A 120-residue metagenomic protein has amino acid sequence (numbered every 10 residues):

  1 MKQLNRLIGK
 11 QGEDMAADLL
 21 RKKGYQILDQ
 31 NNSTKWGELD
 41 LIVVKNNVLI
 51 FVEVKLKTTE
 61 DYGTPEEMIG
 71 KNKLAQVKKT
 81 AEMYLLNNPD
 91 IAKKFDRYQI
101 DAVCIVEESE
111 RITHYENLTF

Functional and structural regions predicted by a protein language model:
M1-Q30: Acidic-basic catalytic patches of nuclease active cores, encompassing PD-(D/E)XK and other metal-cofactor nuclease
Q3, L7, Q11, W36 (+3 more regions): Residues at secondary-structure transition points
E13, E38-D40, E53, K73 (+1 more regions): Acidic active-site catalytic centers that drive phospho-/nucleotidyl reactions and related ester hydrolyses
Q26-L49: Active-site metal-binding core of divalent-cation-utilizing nuclease and nuclease-like domains
L41-D61, V77: Conserved catalytic cores of phosphodiester-cleaving nucleases, focusing on short active-site segments
Y62-A92: Mid-chain, well-packed structural core segment of small domains
N87-F120: Domain-level recognition of nuclease-like catalytic cores that cleave nucleotide substrates
